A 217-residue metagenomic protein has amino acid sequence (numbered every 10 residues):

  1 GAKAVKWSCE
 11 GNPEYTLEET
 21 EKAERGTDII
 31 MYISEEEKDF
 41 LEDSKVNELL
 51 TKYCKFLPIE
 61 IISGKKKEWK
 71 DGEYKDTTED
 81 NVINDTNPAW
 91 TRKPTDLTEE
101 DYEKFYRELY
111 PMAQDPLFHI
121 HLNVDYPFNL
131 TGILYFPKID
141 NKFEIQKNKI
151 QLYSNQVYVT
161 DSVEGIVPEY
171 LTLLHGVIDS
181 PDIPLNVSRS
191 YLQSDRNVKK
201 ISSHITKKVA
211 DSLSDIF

Functional and structural regions predicted by a protein language model:
G1-G72, N81-V82, S154-V157: GHKL-type ATPase core
M31-Y32, P88-W90, L152-T160, V187-S194 (+1 more regions): Glycine- and acidic
Y32, L49-Y53, F105-L109, L173 (+3 more regions): Generic, well-ordered alpha-helical scaffold segments in large soluble proteins
S34-E36, W69, A89-P94, H121-N123 (+2 more regions): Conserved short loop/turn motifs at secondary-structure junctions
E35, D140-K142, P184: Short loop/turn segments at secondary-structure transitions that flank enzyme active sites
D43-I62, E164-N186: Hydrophobic/aromatic-rich, well-ordered segments within soluble, folded domains that form packed cores
S44, D71-I178: GHKL/Histidine-kinase-like ATPase module
L185-F217: Extended, well-ordered alpha-helical scaffold/bundle regions in very large, multi-domain proteins
